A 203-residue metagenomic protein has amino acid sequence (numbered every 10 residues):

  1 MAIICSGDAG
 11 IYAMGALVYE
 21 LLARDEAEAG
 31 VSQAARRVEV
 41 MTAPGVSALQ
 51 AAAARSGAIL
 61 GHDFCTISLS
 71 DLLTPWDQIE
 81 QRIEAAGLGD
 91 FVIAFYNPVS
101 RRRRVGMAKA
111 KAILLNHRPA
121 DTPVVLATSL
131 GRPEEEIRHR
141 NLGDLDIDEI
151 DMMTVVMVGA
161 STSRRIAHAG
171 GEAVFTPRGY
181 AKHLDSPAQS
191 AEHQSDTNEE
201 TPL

Functional and structural regions predicted by a protein language model:
M1, L88-L203: A contiguous loop/helix-start segment that scaffolds small-molecule binding in enzyme catalytic cores
G7-G10, G159: Glycine-centered flexibility motif
A9-G89: Class I SAM-dependent methyltransferase SAM-binding "motif I" and its flanking Rossmann-like core
